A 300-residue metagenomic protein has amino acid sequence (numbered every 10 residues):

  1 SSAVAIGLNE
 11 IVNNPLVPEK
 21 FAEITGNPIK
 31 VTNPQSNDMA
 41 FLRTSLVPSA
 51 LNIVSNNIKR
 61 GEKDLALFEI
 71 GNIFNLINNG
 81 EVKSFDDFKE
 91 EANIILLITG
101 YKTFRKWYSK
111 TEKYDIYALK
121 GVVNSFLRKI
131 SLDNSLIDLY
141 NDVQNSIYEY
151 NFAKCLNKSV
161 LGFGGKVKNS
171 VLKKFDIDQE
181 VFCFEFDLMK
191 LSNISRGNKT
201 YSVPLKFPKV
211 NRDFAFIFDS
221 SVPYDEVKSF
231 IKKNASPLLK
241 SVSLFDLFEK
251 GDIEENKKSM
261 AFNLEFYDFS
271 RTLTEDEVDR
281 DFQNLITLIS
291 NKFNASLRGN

Functional and structural regions predicted by a protein language model:
S1-F68, R212, E265-F269, E277-N300: Extended, well-folded interaction surfaces typified by the phenylalanyl-tRNA synthetase beta subunit core
E10-V12, T44-I95, E180-G197, S236-I253: Conserved alpha/beta core surface patches that mediate binding of polyanionic ligands
I11-N14, K20, M39-F41, I58-K59 (+5 more regions): Short helix/loop capping segments that flank catalytic or ligand/cofactor-binding pockets
N13-T25, A66-L76, E90, D138-F152 (+2 more regions): A glycine-rich phosphate-binding loop feature that marks nucleotide/adenosyl-phosphate handling sites
T25-Q35, M39-R43, D87, G162-D178: Active-site loop ensemble at the mouth of alpha/beta enzyme cores that anchors a bound cofactor
I29, N33, N72, V82-G100 (+2 more regions): Short beta-strand elements
N79-K106, I116, L132, Y140: Flexible, acidic glycine-rich loops studded with aromatic residues
T103-N300: A carboxyl-terminal module marker
